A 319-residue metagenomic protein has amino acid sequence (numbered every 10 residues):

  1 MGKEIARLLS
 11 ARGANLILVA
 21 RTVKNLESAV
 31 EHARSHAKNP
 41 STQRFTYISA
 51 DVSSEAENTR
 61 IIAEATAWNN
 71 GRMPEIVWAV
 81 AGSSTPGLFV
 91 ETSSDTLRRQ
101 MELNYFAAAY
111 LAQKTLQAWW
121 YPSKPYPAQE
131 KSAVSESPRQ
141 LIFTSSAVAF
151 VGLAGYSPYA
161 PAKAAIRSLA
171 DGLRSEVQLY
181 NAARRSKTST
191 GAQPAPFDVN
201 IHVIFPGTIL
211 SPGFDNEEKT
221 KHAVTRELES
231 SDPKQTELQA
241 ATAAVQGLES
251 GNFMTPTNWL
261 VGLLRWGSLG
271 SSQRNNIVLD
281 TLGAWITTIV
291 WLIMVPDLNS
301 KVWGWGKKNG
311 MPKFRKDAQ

Functional and structural regions predicted by a protein language model:
M1-I17: Canonical Rossmann dinucleotide-binding motif of NAD(H)/NADP(H)-dependent dehydrogenases/reductases, specifically
R12-A29: Conserved glycine-rich Rossmann-like NAD(P)H-binding loop of the short-chain dehydrogenase/reductase
R34-A56: Rossmann-fold cofactor-recognition segment
L88-F89, S93-Q100: Substrate-binding pocket helix/loop in short-chain dehydrogenase/reductase
A112, A162-A165: Active-site helix of classical SDR
S146: Residue(s) in the substrate-gating loop at a strand-loop-helix junction that position the organic substrate next
S175-W266, G270-R274: SDR active-site lid
